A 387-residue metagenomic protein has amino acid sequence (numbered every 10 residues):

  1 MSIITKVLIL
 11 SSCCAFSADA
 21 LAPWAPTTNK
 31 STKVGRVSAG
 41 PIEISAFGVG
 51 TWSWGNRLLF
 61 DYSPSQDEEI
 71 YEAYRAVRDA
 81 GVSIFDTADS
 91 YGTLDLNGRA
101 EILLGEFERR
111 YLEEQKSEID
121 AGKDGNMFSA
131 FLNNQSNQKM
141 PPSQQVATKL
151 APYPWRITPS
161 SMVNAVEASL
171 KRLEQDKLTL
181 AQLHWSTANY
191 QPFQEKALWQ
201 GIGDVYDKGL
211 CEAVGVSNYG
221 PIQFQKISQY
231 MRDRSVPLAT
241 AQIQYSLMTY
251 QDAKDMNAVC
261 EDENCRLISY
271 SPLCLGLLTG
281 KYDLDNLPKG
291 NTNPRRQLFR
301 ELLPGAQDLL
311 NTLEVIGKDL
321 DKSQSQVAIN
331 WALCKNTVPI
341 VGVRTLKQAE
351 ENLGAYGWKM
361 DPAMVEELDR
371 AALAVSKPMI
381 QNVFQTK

Functional and structural regions predicted by a protein language model:
I3-P23: N-terminal chloroplast transit peptides
L21-Q144, G201, D207: N-terminal binding-site loop/beta-alpha segment at the start of enzyme catalytic domains that lines or forms
R36, N56, G122-F128, S186-K387: Beta/alpha (TIM)-barrel catalytic core signal, keyed to glycine-rich beta->alpha loops juxtaposed to Asp/Glu that bind
I42-F47, G81-I84, Q138-Q144, Q175-T179 (+5 more regions): Short, well-ordered coil/turn segments that N-cap beta-strands
S53-E68, L150-S160, S186-F193: Active-site mouth loops of central-metabolism enzymes
S63-V77, I157-E174, E195-A197, I222-S228: Short, acidic/polar
A88-L103, Y153-S160, A188-F193, I222 (+1 more regions): Acidic-and-aromatic substrate-binding clefts and catalytic sites of carbohydrate-active enzymes
K171-Q191: Active-site groove signature of glycoside hydrolases
